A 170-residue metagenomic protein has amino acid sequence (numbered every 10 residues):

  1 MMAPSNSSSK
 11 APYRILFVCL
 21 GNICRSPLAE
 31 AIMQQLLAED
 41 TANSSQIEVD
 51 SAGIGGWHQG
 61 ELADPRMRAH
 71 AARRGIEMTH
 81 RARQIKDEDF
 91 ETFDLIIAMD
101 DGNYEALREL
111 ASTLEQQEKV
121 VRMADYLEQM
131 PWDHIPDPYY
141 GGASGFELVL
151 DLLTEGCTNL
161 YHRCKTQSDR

Functional and structural regions predicted by a protein language model:
M2-T92, H162-R170: Conserved active-site segments centered on acidic
A3-P4, P12, L95, D101-R170: Phosphate-binding/catalytic loops
S26, D100-D101: Helix N-cap/beta->alpha junction signal
